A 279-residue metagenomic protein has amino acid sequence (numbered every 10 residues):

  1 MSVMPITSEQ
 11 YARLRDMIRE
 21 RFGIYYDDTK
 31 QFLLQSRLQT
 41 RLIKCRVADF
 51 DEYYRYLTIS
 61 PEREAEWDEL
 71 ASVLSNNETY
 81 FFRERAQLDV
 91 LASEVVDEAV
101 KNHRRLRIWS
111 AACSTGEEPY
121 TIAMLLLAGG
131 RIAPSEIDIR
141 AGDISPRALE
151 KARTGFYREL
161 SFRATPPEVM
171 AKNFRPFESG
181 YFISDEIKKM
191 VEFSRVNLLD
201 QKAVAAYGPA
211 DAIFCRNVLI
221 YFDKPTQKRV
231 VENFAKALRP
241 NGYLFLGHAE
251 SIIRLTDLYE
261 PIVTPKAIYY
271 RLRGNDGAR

Functional and structural regions predicted by a protein language model:
M1-W109: Conserved AdoMet
A92, A123-L127, A235: A structural alpha-helix within SAM-dependent methyltransferase catalytic domains
H103-G116, R140: Conserved class I S-adenosyl-L-methionine
T115-I132: Conserved SAM-binding loop of SAM-dependent methyltransferases across substrates and taxa, primarily the Class I
I132-F214, V218-R229, I252-I253, R273-G274: Extended basic-aromatic, gly/pro-enriched interface segments that bind polyanionic ligands
A212, L255-R279: Core SAM-dependent methyltransferase catalytic element
K228-P240: A short glycine-rich, Lys/Arg-flanked "PGG" loop and its adjoining helix->strand segment in the class I
P240-H248: Conserved beta-strand signature within the Rossmann-like core of class I S-adenosyl-L-methionine
